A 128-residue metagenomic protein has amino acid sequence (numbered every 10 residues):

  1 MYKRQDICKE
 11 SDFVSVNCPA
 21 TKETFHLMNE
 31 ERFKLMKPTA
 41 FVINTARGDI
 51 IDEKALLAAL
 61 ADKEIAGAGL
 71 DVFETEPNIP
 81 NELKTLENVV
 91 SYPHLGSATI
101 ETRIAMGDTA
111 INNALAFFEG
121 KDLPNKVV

Functional and structural regions predicted by a protein language model:
K3-E82: Rossmann-like adenosine-cofactor binding region
E76-V128: C-terminal helix-to-coil terminal segments
